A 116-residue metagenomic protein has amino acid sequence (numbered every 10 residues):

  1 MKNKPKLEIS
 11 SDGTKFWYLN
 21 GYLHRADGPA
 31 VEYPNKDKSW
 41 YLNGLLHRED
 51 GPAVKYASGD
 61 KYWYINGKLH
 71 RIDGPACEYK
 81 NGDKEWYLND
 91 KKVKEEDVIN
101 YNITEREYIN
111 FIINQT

Functional and structural regions predicted by a protein language model:
M1-T116: Glycine/tyrosine- and acidic-biased, solvent-exposed loop/turn segments at the edges of beta-strands
